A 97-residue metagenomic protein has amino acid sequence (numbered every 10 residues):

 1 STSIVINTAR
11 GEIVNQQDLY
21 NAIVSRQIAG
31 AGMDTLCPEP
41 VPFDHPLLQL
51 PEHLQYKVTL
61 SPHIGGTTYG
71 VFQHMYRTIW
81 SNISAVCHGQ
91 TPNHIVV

Functional and structural regions predicted by a protein language model:
S1: Glycine-rich cofactor phosphate-binding loops and adjacent beta1-alpha1 units of small-molecule cofactor enzyme domains
I4, T8-V97: Rossmann-like dinucleotide-binding domain for NAD(H)/NADP(H)
